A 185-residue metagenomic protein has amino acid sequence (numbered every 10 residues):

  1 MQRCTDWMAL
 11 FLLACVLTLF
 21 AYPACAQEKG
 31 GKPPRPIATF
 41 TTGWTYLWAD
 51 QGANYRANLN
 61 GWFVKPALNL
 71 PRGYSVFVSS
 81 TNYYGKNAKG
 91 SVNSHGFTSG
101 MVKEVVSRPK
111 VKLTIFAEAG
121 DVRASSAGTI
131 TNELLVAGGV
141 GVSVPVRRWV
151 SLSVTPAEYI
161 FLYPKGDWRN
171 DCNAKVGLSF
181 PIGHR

Functional and structural regions predicted by a protein language model:
M1-P34, G183-R185: Cleavable N-terminal export/targeting peptides
D6, L19, F40-T42, I115: N-terminal compositionally biased, intrinsically disordered segments and leader/signal-like regions
W7, A14, T41, Y74-V76 (+1 more regions): Compositionally biased, intrinsically disordered low-complexity regions
C25-L70, V76, S80-Y84, K175-R185: Short glycine/proline- and aromatic-enriched beta-strand/turn motifs that initiate or cap beta-hairpins
K32-P34, A53-L59, A88-H95, G128-L134 (+1 more regions): Replace "Gram-negative outer membrane beta-barrel proteins" with "bacterial and organellar outer membrane beta-barrel
T45-A49, V122-A124, Y159-F161: Extracytoplasmic loops and strand-loop junctions of Gram-negative outer membrane beta-barrel proteins
K65-V146, L152-P156, F180-P181: Gram-negative (and chloroplast) outer-membrane scaffold detector with strong preference for beta-barrel transmembrane
P145-R185: Predominantly the C-terminal beta-signal and adjacent terminal strand-loop region of outer-membrane beta-barrel
